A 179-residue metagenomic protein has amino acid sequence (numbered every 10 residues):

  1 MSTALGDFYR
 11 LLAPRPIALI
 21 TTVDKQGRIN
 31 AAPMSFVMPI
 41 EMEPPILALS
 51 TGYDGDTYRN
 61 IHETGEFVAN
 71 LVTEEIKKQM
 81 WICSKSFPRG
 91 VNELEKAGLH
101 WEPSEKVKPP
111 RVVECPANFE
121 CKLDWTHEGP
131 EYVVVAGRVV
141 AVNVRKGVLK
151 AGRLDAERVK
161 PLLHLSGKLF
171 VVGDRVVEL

Functional and structural regions predicted by a protein language model:
M1-L179: Basic, polyanion-binding surface patches
